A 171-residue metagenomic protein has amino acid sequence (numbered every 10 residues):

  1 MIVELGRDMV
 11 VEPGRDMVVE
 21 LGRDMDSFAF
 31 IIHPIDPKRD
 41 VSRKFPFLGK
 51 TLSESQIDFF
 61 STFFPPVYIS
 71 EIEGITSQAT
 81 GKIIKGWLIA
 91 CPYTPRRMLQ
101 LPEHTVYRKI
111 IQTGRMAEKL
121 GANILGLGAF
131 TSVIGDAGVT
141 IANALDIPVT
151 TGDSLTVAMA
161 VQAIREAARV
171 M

Functional and structural regions predicted by a protein language model:
M1-M9, G14-A142: N-terminal ligand-binding/catalytic initiation module
N123-I124, I141-M171: Hydrophobic, well-ordered beta-alpha structural blocks that scaffold small-molecule cofactor pockets
